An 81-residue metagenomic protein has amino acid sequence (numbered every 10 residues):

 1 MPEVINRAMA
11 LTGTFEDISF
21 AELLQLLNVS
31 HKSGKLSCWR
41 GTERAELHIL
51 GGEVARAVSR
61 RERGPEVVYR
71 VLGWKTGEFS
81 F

Functional and structural regions predicted by a protein language model:
M1-F81: Acidic, Ser/Thr/Pro-enriched low-complexity segments and adjacent helix/loop capping patches that create flexible
